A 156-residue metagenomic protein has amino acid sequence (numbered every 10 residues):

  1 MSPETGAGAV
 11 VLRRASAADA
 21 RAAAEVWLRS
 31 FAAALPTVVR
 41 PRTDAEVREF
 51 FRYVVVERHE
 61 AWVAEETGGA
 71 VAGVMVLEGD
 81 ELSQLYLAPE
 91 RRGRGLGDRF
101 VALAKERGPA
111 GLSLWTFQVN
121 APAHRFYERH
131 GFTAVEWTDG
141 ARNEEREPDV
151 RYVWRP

Functional and structural regions predicted by a protein language model:
V11-E25: A short beta-loop-alpha structural element at the N-terminal edge of CoA-dependent acyl/N-acetyltransferase catalytic
A15, L85-L87, T116: Hydrophobic adenine-recognition pocket in adenosine-nucleotide-binding enzymes
A24-R52, V56: Conserved GNAT-fold acetyl-CoA-binding loop/helix
R52-V63, E81: A short helix-loop-beta-strand connector motif used in the catalytic cores of GNAT acetyltransferases and, in some
V63, G69-Y86: Conserved beta-strand in the GNAT
A88-E90, R94, Q118-V119: Active-site acidic-Proline motif in GNAT/NAT acetyltransferases
G93-E106, R125, R129: Conserved acetyl-CoA-binding loop-helix of GNAT-fold acetyltransferases
A110-H124, R129-H130, E136-P156: C-terminal "cap" of GNAT-fold acetyltransferases
